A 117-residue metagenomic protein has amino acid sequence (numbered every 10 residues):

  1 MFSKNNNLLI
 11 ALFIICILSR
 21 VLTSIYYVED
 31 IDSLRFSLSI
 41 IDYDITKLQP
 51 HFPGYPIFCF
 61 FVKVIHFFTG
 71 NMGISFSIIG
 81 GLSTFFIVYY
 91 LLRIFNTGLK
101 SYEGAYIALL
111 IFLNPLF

Functional and structural regions predicted by a protein language model:
K4-I31, D42-Y43: Transmembrane signal-anchor helices characteristic of membrane glycosylation enzymes that use polyprenol
N5-L9, M72-S77, G104-I107: Residue-level signature of transmembrane alpha-helical entry/exit and packing/kink sites in multi-pass membrane
I10, S75-L99: Transmembrane-helix motifs of polytopic, lipid-linked glycan transferases
F13-C16, G104-P115: Short helix- or helix-capping micro-motifs that position conserved polar/aromatic residues at function-defining sites
S19, T23, H66, G70 (+1 more regions): Membrane-water interface at transmembrane helix exits
S24-L38, L48-F61, I74: Extracytoplasmic catalytic/substrate-binding loops of multi-pass membrane glycan-assembly enzymes
I45-Q49, F61-I79, L99-S101, P115-F117: Juxtamembrane segments of multi-pass membrane glycosylation machinery that transfer sugars from lipid-linked donors
